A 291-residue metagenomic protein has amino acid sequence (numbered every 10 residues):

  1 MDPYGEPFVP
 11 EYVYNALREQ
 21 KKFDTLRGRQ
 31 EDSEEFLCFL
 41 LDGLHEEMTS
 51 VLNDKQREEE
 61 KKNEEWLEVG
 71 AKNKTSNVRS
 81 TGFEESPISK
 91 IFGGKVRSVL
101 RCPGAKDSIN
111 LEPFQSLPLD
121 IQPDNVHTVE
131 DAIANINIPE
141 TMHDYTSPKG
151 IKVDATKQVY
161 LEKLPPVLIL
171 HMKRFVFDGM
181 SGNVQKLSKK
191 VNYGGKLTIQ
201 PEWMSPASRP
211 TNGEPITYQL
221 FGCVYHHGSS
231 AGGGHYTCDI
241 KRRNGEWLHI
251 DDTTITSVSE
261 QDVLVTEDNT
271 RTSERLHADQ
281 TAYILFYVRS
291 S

Functional and structural regions predicted by a protein language model:
M1-S291: UBL (ubiquitin/ubiquitin-like) substrate-recognition surfaces within cysteine isopeptidase catalytic folds
